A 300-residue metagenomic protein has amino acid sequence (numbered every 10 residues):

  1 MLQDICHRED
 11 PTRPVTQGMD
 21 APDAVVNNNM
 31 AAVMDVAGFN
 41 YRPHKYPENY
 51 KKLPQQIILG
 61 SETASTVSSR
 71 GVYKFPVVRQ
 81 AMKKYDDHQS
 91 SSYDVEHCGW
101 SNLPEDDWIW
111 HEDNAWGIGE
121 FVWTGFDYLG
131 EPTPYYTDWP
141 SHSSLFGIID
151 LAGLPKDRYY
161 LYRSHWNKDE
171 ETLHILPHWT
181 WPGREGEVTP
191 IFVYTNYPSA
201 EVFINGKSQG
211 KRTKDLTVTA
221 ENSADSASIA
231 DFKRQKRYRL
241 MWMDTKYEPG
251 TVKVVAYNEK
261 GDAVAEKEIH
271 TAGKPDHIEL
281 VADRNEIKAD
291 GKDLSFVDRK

Functional and structural regions predicted by a protein language model:
M1-A263: Extended substrate-binding grooves/exosites of carbohydrate-active enzymes
C98, G291-K292: Short helix-capping and inter-helix turn/linker motifs at the boundaries of alpha-helical repeat units
H178-W179, V281-K288: Short, solvent-exposed loop/edge segments of extracellular or virion-exposed proteins
R184, A289-D290: Short glycine/serine/proline-enriched coil/turn segments at secondary-structure junctions
V193-T195, K292-K300: Beta-strand-rich structural segments
R239-M241, H277-E279, F296-D298: Ordered hydrophobic segments in well-structured contexts
K260-G273: Edge beta-strands of extracellular beta-sandwich domains
A272-A282: Small beta-barrel nucleic-acid-binding modules, principally OB-folds
